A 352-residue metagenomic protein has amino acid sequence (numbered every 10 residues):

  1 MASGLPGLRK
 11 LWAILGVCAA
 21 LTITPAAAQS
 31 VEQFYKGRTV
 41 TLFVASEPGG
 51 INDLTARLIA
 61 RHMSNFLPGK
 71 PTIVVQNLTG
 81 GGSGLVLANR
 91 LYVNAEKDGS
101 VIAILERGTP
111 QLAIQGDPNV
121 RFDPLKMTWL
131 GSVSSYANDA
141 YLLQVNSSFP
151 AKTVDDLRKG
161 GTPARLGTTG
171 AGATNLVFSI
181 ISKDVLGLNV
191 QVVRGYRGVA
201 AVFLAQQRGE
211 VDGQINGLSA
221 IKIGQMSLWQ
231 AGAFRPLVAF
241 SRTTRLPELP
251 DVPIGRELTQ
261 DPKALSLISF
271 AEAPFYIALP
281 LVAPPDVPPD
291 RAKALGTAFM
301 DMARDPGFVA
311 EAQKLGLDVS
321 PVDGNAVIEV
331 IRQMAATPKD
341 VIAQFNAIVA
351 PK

Functional and structural regions predicted by a protein language model:
M1-L8: N-terminal secretory signal peptides that target proteins for export/translocation
K10-I23: Bacterial N-terminal signal peptides
L11, T79-G81, G316-D318: Short, internal active-site loops enriched in acidic
Q29-A278, V349-P351: Conserved hydrophobic/amphipathic secondary-structure segments that form or flank ligand- or partner-binding grooves
K36-V40, Q230-A231, L258-Q260, S266 (+1 more regions): An extracytoplasmic/periplasmic, membrane-proximal ligand-sensing/linker region
E47-P48, P284-P288: Structural beta->alpha junctions
A278-P284: A short beta-strand structural signal in non-transmembrane regions
